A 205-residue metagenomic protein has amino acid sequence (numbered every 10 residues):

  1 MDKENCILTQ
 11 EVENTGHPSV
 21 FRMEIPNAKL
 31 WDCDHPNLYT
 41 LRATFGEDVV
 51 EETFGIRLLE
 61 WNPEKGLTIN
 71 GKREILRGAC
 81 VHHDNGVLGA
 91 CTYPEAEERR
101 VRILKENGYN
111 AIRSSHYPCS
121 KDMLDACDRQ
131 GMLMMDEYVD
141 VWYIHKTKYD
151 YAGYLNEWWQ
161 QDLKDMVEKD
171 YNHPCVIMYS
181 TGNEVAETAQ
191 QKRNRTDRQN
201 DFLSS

Functional and structural regions predicted by a protein language model:
M1-K121, D125-A126, Q130-G131, I177-M178 (+1 more regions): Secreted/periplasmic carbohydrate-active enzymes, especially glycoside hydrolases
R102-I103, A111-S205: Substrate-binding/catalytic cleft of secreted carbohydrate-active enzymes, primarily glycoside hydrolases
